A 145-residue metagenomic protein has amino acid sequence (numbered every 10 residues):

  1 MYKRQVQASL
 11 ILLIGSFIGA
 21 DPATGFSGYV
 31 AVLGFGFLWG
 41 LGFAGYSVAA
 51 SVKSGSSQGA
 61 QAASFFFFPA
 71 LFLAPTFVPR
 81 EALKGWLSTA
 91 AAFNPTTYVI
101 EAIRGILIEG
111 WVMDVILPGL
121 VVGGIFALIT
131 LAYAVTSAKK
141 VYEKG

Functional and structural regions predicted by a protein language model:
K3-S64, M113-V135: Alpha-helical transmembrane segments and their short interhelical loops
A8-S9, F68, Y98: Generic alpha-helical secondary structure signal
I14, I18, A50, L73 (+4 more regions): Hydrophobic alpha-helical interface/terminus motif in multipass membrane transporters
A23, A74-L128: Membrane-interfacial helix-loop-helix junctions in multi-pass membrane proteins
V30-L33, A90, I103, A138: Hydrophobic alpha-helical elements at and bordering transmembrane segments of multi-pass membrane proteins
S64-L73: Small-residue-rich segments of transmembrane alpha-helices in multi-pass membrane proteins, especially helix faces
A138-G145: Short cytosolic juxtamembrane segments of multi-pass membrane proteins
